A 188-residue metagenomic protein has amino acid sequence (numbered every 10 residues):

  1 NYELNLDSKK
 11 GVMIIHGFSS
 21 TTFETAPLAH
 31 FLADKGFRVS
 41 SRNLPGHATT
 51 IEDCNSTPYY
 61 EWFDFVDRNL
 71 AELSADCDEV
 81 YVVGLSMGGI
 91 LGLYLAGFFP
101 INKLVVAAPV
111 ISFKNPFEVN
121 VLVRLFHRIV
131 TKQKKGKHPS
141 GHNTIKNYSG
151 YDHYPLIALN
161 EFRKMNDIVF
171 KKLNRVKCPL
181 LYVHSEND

Functional and structural regions predicted by a protein language model:
S19-H30: The serine-hydrolase catalytic nucleophile loop
A29-I51: Conserved alpha/beta-hydrolase
T50-D76: Catalytic nucleophile-loop/oxyanion-hole region of alpha/beta-hydrolase and closely related hydrolase-like folds
G84-G88, G92: Gly/Ala-rich beta-loop-alpha elbow adjacent to hydrolase catalytic centers
V105-N115: Active-site nucleophile loop of the alpha/beta-hydrolase fold
P155-L173, C178: Active-site nucleophile elbow and catalytic-triad environment of alpha/beta-hydrolase enzymes
R175-V176, L181-H184, D188: Short beta-strand/loop motif that positions the catalytic acidic residue of the alpha/beta-hydrolase fold
